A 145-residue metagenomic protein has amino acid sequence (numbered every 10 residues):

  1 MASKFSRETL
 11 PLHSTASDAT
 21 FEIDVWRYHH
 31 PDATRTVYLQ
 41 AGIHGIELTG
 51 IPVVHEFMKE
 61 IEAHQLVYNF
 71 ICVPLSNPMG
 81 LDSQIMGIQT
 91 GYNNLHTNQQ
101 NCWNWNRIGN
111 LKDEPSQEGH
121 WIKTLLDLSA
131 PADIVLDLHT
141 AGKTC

Functional and structural regions predicted by a protein language model:
M1-C145: Structured catalytic-domain cores with a bias toward divalent-metal coordination
